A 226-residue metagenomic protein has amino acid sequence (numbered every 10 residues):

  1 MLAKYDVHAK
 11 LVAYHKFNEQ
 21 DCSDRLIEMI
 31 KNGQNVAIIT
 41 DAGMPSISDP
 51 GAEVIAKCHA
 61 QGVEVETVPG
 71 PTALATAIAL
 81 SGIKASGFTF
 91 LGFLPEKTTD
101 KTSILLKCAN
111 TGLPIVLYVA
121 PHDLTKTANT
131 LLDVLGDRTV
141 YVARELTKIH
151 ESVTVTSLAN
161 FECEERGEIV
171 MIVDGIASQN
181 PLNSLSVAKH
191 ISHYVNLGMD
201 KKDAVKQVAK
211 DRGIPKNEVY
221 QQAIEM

Functional and structural regions predicted by a protein language model:
M1-K10, A79-G82, T89, P95-T98 (+1 more regions): RNA substrate-binding interface of SAM-dependent RNA methyltransferases
M1-T67, T76, F161: Class I S-adenosyl-L-methionine
H8-H15, V65-E66, S86-G92, D137-A143 (+1 more regions): Short hydrophobic/aromatic-enriched beta-strand-loop microsegments
A13-E19, P71-T72, G92-K97, E145-K148: Short, acidic/turn-prone active-site loops that include or flank metal/cofactor- and phosphate-binding residues
D21-L26, D100-I104, S157: Short acidic active-site motifs
S23, G51, P71-L74, R166-E168 (+1 more regions): A general structural signal for well-ordered alpha-helical segments in protein cores
Q34-N35, P114, Y118-E225: A contiguous loop/helix-start segment that scaffolds small-molecule binding in enzyme catalytic cores
E53-T111: Class I SAM-dependent methyltransferase SAM-binding "motif I" and its flanking Rossmann-like core
